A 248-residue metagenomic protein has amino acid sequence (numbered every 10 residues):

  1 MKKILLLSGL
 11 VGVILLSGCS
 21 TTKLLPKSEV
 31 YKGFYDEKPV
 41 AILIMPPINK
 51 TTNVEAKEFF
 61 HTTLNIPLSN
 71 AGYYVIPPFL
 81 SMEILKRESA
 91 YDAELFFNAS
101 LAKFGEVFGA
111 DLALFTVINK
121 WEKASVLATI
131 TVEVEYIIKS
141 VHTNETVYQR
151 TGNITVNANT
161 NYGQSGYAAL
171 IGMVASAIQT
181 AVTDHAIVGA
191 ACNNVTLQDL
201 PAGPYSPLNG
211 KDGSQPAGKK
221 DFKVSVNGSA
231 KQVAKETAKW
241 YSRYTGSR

Functional and structural regions predicted by a protein language model:
M1-I4: Positively charged n-region of N-terminal signal peptides that target proteins for export
L6-V11: Sec-dependent N-terminal signal peptides
L15-G18: C-terminal motif of bacterial Sec signal peptides marking the signal peptidase cleavage site
S20-K38, H142-R248: C-terminal/domain-edge helix-coil "capping" segments
P39, T51-A113, E145, Q149 (+2 more regions): N-terminal segment of the mature soluble domain
A41-P46, A113-V117, E133-K139: Soluble periplasmic/extracytoplasmic beta-strand elements of cell-envelope proteins
N49-T52, S81-L85, N119-A124, N153-N157: Solvent-exposed loop/turn segments at secondary-structure junctions within structured extracellular/periplasmic domains
E106-N119, V126-T129: Mid-length scaffold segments of soluble, non-membrane domains
